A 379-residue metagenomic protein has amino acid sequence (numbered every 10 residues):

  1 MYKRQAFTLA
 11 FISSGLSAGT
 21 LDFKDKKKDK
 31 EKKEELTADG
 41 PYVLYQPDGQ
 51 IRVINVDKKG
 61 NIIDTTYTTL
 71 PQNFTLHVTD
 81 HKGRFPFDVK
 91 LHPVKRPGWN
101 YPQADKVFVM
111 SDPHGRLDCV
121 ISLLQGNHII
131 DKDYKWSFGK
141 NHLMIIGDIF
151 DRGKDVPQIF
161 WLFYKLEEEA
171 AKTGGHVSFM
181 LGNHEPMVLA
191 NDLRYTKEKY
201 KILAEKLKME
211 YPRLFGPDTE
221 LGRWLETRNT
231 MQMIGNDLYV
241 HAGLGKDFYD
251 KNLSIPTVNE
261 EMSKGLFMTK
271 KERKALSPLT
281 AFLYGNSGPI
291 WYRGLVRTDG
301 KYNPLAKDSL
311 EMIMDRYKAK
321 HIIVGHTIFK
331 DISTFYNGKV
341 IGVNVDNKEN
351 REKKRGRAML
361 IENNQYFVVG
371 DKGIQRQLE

Functional and structural regions predicted by a protein language model:
M1-Q5: Conserved small/polar residues in nucleotide/adenosyl-binding loops
F7-T8, R297: General helical structural elements
T8-A18: Hydrophobic h-region of N-terminal signal peptides that target proteins for export in Gram-negative bacteria
A18-E379: Feature recognizes metal-dependent phosphohydrolase scaffolds
